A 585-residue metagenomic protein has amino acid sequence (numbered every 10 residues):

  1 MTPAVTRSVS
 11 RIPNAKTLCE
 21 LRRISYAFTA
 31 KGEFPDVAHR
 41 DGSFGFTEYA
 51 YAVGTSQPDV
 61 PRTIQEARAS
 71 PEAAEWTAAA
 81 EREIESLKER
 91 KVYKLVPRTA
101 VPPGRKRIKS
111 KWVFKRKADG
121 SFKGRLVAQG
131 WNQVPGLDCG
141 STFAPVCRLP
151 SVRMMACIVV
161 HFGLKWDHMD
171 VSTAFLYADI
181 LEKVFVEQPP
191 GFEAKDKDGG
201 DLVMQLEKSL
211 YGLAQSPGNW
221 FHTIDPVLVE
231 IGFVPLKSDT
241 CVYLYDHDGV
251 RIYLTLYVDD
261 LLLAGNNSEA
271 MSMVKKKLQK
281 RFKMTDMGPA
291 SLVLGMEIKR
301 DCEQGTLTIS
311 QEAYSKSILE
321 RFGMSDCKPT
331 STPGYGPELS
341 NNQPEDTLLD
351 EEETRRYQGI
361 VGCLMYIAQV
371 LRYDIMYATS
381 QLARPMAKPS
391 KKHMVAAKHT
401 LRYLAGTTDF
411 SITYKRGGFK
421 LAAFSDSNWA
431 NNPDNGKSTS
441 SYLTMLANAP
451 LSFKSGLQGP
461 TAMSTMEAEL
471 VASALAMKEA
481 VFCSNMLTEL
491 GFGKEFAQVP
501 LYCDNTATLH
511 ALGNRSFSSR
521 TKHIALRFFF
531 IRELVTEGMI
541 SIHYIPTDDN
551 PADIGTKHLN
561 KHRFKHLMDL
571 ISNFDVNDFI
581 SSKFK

Functional and structural regions predicted by a protein language model:
M1-K237, V242, R321, F579-K585: Chromodomain-type histone methyl-lysine reader module
R7, I64-A67, A80-E83, L87 (+29 more regions): Mobile genetic element proteins and their domesticated derivatives, centered on retroelements and DNA transposons
R125-Q133, L364, A423-M466: RNase H-like nuclease fold core
A156, L206, L210, M287-D409 (+2 more regions): C-terminal reverse transcriptase regions that engage the nucleic-acid substrate
H168-T173, V203-L213, P235-G265, L278 (+7 more regions): Catalytic palm active-site di-aspartate
F175-Q188, A214-Q215, Y245-F282, K299-S310 (+2 more regions): Catalytic palm subdomain of template-directed nucleic-acid polymerases, centered on the conserved carboxylate motif
I231, P235-S238, L263-S315, L319-E320 (+3 more regions): Polymerase palm active-site segment centered on the conserved acidic dipeptide of motif C
E297, P385, K420, S455-K585: RNase H-like nuclease module associated with reverse transcription
